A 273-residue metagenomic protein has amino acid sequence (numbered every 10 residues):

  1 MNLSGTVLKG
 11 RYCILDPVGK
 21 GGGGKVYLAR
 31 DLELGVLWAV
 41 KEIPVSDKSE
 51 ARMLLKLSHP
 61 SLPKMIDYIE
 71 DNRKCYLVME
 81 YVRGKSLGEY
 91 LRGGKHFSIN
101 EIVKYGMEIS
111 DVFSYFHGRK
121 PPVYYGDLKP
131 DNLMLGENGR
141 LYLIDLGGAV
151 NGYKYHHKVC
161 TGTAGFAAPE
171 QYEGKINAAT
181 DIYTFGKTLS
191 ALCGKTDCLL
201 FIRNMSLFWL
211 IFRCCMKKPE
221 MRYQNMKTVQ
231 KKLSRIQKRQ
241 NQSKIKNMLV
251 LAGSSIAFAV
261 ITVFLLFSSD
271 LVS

Functional and structural regions predicted by a protein language model:
G23-Y27, D31-V45: ATP-binding glycine-rich loop module of kinase domains
E42-K56: AlphaC helix of the eukaryotic protein kinase fold
D67-Y68: A short, aromatic-enriched beta-strand patch in the conserved N-lobe beta-sheet of the protein kinase catalytic domain
N72-S86, Y90: Conserved short submotifs of the Hanks-type protein kinase catalytic core that shape the nucleotide-binding pocket
Y105-G106: Activation segment signature within eukaryotic-like protein kinase domains
S110-V123: Protein kinase catalytic-loop region centered on the HRD/HxD motif
H157-E170: Conserved activation segment of eukaryotic-like protein kinases, specifically the C-terminal portion of the activation
D181: Conserved catalytic-loop aspartate of Hanks-type protein kinases
